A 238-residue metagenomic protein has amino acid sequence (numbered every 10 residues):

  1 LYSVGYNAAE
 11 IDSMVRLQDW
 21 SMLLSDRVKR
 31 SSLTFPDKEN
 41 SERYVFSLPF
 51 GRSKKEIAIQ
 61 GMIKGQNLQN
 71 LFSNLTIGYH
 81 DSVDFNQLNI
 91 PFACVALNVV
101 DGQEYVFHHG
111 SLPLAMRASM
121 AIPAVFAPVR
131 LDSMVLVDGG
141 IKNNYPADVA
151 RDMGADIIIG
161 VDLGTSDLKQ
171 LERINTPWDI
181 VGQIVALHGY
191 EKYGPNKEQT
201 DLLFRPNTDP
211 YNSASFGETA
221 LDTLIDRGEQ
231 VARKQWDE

Functional and structural regions predicted by a protein language model:
Y2-E238: Patatin-like phospholipase
